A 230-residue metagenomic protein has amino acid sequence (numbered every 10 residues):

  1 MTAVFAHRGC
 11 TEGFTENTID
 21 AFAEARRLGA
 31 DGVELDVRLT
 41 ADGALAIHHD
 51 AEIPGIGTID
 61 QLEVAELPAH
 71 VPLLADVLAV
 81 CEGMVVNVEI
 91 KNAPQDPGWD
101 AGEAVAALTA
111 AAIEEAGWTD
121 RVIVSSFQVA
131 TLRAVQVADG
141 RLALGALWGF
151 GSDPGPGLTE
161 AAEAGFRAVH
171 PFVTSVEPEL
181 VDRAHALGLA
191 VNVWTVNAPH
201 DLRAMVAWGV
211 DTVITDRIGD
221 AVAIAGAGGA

Functional and structural regions predicted by a protein language model:
M1-A230: Phosphate-group recognition and catalysis centered on beta-loop-alpha active-site segments
